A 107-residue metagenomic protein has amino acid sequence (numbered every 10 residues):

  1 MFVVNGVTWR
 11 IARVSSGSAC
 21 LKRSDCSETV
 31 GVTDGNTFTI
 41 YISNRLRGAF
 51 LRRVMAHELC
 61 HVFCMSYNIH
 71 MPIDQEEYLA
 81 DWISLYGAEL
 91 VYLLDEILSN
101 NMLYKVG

Functional and structural regions predicted by a protein language model:
M1-L51, V62-S66, P72-L79, L85: Active-site scaffold of zinc-dependent metalloenzymes
R52-A56: Short glycine/proline-rich, acidic loop/turn segments that cap or connect secondary-structure elements
H57, H61: Histidine-centered divalent metal-coordination motifs
I69, I73-G107: Post-HExxH zinc-binding segment in Zn-dependent metallohydrolases
